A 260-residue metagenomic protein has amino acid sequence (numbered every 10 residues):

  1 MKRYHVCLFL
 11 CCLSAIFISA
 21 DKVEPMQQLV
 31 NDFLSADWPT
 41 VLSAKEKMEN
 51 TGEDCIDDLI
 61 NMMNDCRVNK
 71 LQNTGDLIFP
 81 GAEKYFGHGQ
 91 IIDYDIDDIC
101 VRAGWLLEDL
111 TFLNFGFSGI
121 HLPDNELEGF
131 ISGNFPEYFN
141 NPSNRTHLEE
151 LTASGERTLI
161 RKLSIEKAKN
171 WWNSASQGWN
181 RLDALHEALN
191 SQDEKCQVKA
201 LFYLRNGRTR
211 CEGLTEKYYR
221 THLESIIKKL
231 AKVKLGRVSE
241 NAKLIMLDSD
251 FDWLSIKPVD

Functional and structural regions predicted by a protein language model:
M1-Y4: Positively charged n-region of N-terminal signal peptides that target proteins for export
C7-A15: Bacterial N-terminal signal peptides
A20-D260: Extended repeat-based scaffolds of very large eukaryotic assembly and lipid-transport proteins
